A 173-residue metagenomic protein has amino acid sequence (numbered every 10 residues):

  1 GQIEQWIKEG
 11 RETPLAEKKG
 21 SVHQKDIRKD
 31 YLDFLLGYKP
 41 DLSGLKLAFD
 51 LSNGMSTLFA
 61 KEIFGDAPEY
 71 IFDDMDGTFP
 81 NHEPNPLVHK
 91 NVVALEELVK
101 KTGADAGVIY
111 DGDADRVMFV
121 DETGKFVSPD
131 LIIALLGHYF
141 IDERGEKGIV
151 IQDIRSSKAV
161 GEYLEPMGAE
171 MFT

Functional and structural regions predicted by a protein language model:
G1-T102: Gly/Ser/Thr-enriched, mixed-charge loops and adjacent short helices that form phosphate/oxyanion-binding elements
Q2-G37, T123-T173: Proline/glycine-rich low-complexity loops and linkers
Y38-S43, E97-T102, Y110-D111, F119 (+2 more regions): Solvent-exposed alpha-helices and their adjacent loops that cap or buttress functional pockets in soluble metabolic
K46-L47, A106-Y110, V150: Residue-level marker for buried hydrophobic side chains located in beta-strands that build the well-ordered beta-sheet
S52-T57, A114-D115, S156-K158: Gly/Ser/Thr-rich loops at beta-strand to alpha-helix junctions that form or flank small-molecule/cofactor-binding
L58-I63, N81-E83, V117-E122, V160-P166: Short acidic, glycine/serine/threonine-rich loops at helix termini
V99-D121, K125-F126, A169-T173: Glycine-rich phosphate-binding loop
